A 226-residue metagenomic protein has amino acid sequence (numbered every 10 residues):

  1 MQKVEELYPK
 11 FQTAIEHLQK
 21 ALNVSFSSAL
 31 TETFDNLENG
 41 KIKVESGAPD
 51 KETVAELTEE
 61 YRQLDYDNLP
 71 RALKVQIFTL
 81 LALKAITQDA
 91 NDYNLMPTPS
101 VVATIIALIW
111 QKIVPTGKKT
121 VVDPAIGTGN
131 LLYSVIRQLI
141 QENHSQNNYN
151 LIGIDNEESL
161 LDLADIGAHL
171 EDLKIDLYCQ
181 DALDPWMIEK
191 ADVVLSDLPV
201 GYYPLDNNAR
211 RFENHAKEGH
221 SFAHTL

Functional and structural regions predicted by a protein language model:
Q2-N143: Class I S-adenosyl-L-methionine
E6, S25, Q180-L183, S221-H224: Secondary-structure junction/capping motif
A29, L177-Y178, L205: Residue-level detector of family-conserved "landmark" positions at structurally sensitive sites
T98-S196, G201: Conserved S-adenosyl-L-methionine
L198-L226: Mobile active-site "lid"/loop adjacent to the S-adenosyl-L-methionine
